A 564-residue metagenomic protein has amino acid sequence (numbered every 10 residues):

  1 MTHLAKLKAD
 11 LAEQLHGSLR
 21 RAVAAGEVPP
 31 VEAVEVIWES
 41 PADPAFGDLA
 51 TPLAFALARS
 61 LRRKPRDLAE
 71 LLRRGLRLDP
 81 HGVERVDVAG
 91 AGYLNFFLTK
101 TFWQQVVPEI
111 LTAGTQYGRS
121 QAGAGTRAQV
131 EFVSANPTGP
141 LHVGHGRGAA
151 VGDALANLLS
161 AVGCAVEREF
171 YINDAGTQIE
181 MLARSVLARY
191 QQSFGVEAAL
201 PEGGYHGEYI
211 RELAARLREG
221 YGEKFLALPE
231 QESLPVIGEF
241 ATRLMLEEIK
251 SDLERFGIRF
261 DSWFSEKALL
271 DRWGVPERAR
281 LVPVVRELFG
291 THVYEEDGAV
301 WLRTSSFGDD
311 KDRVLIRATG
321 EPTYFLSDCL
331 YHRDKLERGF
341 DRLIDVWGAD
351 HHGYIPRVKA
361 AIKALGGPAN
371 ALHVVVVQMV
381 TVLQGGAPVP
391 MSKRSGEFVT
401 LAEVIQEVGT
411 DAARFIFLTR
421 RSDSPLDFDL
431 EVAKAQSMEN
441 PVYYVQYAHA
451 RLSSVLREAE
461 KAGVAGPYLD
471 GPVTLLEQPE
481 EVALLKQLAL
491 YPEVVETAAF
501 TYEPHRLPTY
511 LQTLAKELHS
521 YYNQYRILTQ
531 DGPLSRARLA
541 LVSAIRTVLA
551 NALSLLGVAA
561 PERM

Functional and structural regions predicted by a protein language model:
M1-Q104, T112-M564: Non-catalytic interaction-recognition regions
